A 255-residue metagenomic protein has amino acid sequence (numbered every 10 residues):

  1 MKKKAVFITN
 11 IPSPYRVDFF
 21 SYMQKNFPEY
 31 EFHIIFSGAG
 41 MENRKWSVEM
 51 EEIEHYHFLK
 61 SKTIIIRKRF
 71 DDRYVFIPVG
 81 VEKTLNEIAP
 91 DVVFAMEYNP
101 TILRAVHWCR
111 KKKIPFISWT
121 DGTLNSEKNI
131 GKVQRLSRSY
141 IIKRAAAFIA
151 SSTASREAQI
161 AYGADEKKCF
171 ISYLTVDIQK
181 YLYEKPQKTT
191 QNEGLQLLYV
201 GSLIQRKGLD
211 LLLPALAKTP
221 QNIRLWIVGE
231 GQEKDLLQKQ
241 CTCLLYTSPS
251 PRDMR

Functional and structural regions predicted by a protein language model:
M1-K62: N-terminal subdomain of nucleotide-sugar transferases
V6, T189-L216, W226-V228: Conserved donor-binding/catalytic core segment of Leloir-type glycosyltransferases
P14, I178, V200-L209, Q232-K234: A short, basic/aromatic alpha-helical/loop segment that forms part of the nucleotidyl-sugar donor-binding site
R16, E42, P90-K112: An aromatic- and histidine-rich active-site surface loop
A39-M41, V200, R224-L237: Glycosyltransferase donor-sugar binding loop
I114-K132, R144-A147, S151: A short, histidine- and acid-enriched strand-loop-helix "catalytic/donor-clamping" loop that lines the nucleotide-sugar
R138-E184, N192: Donor nucleotide-sugar binding/catalytic pocket of nucleotide-sugar-dependent glycosyltransferases
Y246-R255: Single conserved hydrophobic/aromatic residue that forms the stacking wall/gate of nucleotide- or nucleobase-binding
